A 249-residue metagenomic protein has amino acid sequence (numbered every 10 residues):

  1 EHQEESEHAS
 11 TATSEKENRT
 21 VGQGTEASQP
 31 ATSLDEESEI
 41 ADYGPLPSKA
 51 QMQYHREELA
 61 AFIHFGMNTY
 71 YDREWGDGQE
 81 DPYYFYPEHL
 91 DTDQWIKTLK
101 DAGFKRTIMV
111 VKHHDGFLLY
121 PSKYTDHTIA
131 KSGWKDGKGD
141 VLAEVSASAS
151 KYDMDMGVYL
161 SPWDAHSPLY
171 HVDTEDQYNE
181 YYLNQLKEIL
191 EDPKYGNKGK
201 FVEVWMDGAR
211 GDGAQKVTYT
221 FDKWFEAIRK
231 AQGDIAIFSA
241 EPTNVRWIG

Functional and structural regions predicted by a protein language model:
E4-E26: Acidic/polar, low-complexity intrinsically disordered N-terminal segments immediately downstream of a Sec signal
N18-G249: Mature catalytic domains of secreted/periplasmic carbohydrate-active enzymes
